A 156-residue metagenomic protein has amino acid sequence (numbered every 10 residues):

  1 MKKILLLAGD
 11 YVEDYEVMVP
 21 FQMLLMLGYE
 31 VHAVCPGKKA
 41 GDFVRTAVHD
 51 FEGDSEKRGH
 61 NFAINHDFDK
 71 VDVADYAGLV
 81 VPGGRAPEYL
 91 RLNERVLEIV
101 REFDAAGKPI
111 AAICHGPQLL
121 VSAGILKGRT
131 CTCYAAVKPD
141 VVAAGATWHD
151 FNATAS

Functional and structural regions predicted by a protein language model:
M1-A106, L119-T130, K138-S156: Extended, subdomain-level signal for the structured scaffold at the beginning of enzyme domains
I113-G116: Short, thiol/selenol-centered motifs that function as redox-active sites or metal-ligating centers
C133: Catalytic cores of processing enzymes, dominated by hydrolases/peptidases, characterized by acidic/His-rich
